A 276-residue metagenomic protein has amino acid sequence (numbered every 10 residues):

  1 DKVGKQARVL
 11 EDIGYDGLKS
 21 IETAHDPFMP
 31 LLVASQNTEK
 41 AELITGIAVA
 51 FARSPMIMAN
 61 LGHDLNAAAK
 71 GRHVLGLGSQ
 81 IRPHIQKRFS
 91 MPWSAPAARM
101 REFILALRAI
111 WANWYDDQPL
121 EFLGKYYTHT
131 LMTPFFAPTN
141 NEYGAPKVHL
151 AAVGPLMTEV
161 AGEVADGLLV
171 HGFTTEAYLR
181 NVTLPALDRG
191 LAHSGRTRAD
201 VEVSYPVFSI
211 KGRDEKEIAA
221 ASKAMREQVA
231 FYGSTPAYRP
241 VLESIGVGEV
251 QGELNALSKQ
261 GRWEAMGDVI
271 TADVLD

Functional and structural regions predicted by a protein language model:
D1, A48-P55, E142-V153, S209-R213 (+1 more regions): Active-site mouth loops of central-metabolism enzymes
D1-T45, F51, P146: N-terminal beta1-alpha1-beta2 module of alpha/beta enzyme domains
S20-M29, F51-M56, T175-L179, I210-G212: Acidic-and-aromatic substrate-binding clefts and catalytic sites of carbohydrate-active enzymes
S20-T23, I47, S54, P96 (+2 more regions): Glycine- and other small-residue-rich loops at beta-strand/loop junctions that grip anionic moieties
P55-H63, G212-S222: Catalytic cores of alpha/beta
A59-H63, A67-G167, G172-V201, G252-L254 (+1 more regions): Internal, glycine-rich beta/alpha segment that forms the wall or movable "lid" of small-molecule/cofactor binding
I81, T174, Y205-R213, E249: Glycine-rich beta-alpha junction loops
E217-L275: Active-site pocket-lining/capping segments in soluble small-molecule metabolic enzymes
